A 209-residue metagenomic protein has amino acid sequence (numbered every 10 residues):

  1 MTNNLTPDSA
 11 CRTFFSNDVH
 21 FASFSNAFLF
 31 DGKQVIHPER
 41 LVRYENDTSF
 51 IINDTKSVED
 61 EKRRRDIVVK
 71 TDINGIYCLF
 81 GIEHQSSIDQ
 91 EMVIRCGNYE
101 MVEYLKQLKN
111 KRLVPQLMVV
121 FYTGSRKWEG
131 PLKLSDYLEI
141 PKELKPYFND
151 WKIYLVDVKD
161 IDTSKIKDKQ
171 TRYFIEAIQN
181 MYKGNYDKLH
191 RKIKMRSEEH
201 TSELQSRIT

Functional and structural regions predicted by a protein language model:
M1-S202, R207: Elongated, amphipathic alpha-helical interaction scaffolds
